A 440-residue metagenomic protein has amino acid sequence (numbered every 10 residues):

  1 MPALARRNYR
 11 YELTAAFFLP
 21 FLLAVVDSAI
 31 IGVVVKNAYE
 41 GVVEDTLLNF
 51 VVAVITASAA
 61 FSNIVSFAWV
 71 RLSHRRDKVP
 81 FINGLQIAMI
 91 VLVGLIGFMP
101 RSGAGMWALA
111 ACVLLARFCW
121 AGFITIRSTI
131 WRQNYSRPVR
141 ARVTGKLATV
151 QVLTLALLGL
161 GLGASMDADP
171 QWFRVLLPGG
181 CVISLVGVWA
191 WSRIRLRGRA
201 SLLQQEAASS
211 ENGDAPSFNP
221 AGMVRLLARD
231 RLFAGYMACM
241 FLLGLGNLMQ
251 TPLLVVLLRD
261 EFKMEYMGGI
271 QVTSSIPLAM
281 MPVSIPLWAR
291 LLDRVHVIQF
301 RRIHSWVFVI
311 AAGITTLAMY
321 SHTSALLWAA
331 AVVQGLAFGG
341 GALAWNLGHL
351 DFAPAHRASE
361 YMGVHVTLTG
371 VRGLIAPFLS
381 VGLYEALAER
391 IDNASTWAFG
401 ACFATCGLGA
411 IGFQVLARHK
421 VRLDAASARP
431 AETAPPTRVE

Functional and structural regions predicted by a protein language model:
M1-I64, L232-S275: Helix-loop boundary and gating motifs at the non-cytosolic
M1-Y9, G198-A238, P430-E440: Juxtamembrane intracellular "pre-TM" segments in multi-pass secondary transporters
P2, G97-P100, I183-L196, G400-T433: Multi-pass alpha-helical transporter architecture, strongest for 12-TM Major Facilitator/SLC carriers used
I64-K78, M166, V283-V297, Y384: Helix-to-loop junctions at the C-terminal end of transmembrane segments in multipass secondary transporters
H74-I87, D293-F308: Cytoplasmic membrane-interface "Motif A"-like loop-to-helix N-cap segments of 12-TM Major Facilitator Superfamily
I87-A104, V307-H322: C-terminal ends and interior cores of transmembrane alpha-helices in multi-pass membrane transporters/permeases
G122-Y135, G340-P354: Intracellular juxtamembrane helix-capping segments at the cytosolic ends of symmetry-related transmembrane helices
A164-V182, Y384-C406: A membrane-interface helix-boundary motif in multi-pass transporters
